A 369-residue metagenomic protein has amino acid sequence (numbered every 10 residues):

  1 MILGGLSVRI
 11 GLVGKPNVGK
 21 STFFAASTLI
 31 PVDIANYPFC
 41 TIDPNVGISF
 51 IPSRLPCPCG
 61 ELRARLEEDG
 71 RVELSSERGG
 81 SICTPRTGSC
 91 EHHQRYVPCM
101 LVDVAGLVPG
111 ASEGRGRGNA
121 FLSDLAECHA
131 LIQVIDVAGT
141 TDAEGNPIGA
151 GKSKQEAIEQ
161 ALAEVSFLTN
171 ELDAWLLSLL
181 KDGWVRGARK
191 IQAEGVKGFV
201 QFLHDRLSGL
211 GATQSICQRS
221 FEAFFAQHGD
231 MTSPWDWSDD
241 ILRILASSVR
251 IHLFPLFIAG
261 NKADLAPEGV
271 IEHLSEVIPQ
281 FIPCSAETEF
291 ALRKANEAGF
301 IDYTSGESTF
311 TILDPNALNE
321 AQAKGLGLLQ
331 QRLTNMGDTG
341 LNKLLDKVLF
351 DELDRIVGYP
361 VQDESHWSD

Functional and structural regions predicted by a protein language model:
M1-V13, V18, F24, W184-D369: C-terminal-of-GTPase-core extension/linker across diverse P-loop GTPases
I2-A193, K197-L210, I251: Conserved G1/Walker A P-loop phosphate-binding module
